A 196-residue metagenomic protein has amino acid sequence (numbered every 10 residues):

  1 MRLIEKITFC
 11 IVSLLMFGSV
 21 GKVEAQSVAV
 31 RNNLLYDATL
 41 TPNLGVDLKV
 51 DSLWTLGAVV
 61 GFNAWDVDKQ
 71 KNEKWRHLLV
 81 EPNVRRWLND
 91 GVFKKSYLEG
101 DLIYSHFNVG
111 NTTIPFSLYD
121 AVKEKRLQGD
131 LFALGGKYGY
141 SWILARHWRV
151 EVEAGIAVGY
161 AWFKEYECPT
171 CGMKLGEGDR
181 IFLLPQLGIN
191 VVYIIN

Functional and structural regions predicted by a protein language model:
S19-A25: Sec/Tat signal peptide C-region and signal peptidase I cleavage site
Q26, A38-L40, K74-V80, K94 (+2 more regions): Residues that define the transmembrane beta-barrel architecture of outer-membrane proteins
V30-G45, N63, K69-W75, V92: Solvent-exposed loop/turn segments connecting transmembrane beta-strands in outer-membrane beta-barrel proteins
V30-N32, V46, A58-V60, P82 (+4 more regions): Membrane-embedded beta-strand positions of outer-membrane beta-barrel proteins
L34-A38, V60-D66, R86, L102-N108 (+2 more regions): Transmembrane beta-strands of outer-membrane beta-barrel pores
D51-L53, N89-F93, I143-H147, L184 (+1 more regions): Outer-membrane beta-barrel channels and translocator barrels
A64-H77, H106-D130, W162-R180: Flexible, solvent-exposed loop segments that connect beta-strands
V84, I181-N196: Outer-membrane beta-barrel "beta-signal"
